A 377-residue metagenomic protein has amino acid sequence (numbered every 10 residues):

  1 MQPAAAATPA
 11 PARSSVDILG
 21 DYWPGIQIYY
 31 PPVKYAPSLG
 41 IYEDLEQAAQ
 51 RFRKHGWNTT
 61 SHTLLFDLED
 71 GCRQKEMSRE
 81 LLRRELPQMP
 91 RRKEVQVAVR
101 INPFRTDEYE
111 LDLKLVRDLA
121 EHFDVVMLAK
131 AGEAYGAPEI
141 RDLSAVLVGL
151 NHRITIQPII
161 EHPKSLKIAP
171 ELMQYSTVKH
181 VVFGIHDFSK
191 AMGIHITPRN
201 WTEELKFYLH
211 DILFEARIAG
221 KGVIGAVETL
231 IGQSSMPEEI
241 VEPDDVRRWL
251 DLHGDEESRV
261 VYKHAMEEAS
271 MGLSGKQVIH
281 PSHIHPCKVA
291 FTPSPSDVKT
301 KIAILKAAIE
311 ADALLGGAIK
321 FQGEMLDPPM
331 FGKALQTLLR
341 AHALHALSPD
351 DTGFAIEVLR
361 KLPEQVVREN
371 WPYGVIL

Functional and structural regions predicted by a protein language model:
M1-L377: Expand to "…catalyze enediolate/carbanion chemistry for C-C bond making/breaking, isomerization, decarboxylation
